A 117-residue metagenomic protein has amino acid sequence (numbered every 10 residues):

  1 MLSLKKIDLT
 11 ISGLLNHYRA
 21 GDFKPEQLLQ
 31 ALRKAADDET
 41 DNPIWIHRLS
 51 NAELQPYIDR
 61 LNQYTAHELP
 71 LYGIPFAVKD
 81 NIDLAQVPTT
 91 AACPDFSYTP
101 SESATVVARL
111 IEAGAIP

Functional and structural regions predicted by a protein language model:
L2-P117: Gly/Ser-rich catalytic/binding loops embedded in alpha/beta enzyme cores
